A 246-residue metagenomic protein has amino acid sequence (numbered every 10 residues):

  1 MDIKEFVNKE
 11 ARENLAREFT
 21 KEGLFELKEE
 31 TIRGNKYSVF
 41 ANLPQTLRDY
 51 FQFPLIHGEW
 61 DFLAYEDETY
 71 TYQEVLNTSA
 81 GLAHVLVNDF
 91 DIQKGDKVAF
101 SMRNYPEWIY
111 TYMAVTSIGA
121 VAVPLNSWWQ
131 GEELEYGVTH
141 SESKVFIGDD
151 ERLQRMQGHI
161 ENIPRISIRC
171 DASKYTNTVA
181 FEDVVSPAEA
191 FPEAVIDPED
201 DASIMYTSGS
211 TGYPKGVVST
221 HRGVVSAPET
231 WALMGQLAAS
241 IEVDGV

Functional and structural regions predicted by a protein language model:
D2-G23, A41-F62, N77-G81: A short N-terminal helical cap/helix-turn-helix that marks the beginning of AMP-binding/adenylate-forming
V39-L43, R48, E59-Q93, A99-M113 (+1 more regions): Conserved AMP-binding/adenylate-forming core of the ANL superfamily
Y50, P54, L63, V75 (+9 more regions): Adenylate-forming
E59, A188-Y206, Y213, A238-V246: Conserved pre-ATP/AMP-binding loop-to-beta segment of ANL
T71-E74, A202-E229: Conserved AMP-binding A3 loop
A99-S101, W108, Y112, T116-I147 (+1 more regions): Short beta-strand->loop structural element characteristic of the AMP-binding/adenylate-forming
W129-Q157, A227-V246: Conserved ATP-dependent adenylate/AMP-binding module captured primarily in the ANL superfamily
E151-P198: ANL superfamily adenylate-forming
